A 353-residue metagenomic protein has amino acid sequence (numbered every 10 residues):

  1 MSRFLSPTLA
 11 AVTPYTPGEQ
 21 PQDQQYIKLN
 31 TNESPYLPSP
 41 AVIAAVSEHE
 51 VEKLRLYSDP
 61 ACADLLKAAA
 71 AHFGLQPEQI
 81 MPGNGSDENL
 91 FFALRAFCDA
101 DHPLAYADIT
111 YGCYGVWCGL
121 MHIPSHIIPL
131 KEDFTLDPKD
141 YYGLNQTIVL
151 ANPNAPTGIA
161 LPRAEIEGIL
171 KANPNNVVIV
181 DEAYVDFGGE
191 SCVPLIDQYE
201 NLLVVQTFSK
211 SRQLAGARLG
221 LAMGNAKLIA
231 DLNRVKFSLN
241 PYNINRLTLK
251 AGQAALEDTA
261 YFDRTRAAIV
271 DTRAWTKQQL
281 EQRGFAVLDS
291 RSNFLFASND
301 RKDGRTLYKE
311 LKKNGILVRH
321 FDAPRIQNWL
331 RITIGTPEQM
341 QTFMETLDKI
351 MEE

Functional and structural regions predicted by a protein language model:
M1-L56, G143-L144: N-terminal "arm"/small-domain region of PLP-dependent enzymes with the aminotransferase-like
D64-P103, M121, R301: Phosphate-binding glycine-rich loop
A96-A151: PLP-dependent aminotransferase-like
L130-D186: Active-site phosphate-binding strand-loop segment of PLP-dependent enzymes
A164, K309-N314, R319, A323-E353: PLP-dependent enzyme catalytic core of the Aspartate aminotransferase-like
N201-E281, F285-L288: PLP-dependent aminotransferase class I/II
V270, Q282-N314, L330: Conserved PLP-binding catalytic core of the aspartate aminotransferase-like
